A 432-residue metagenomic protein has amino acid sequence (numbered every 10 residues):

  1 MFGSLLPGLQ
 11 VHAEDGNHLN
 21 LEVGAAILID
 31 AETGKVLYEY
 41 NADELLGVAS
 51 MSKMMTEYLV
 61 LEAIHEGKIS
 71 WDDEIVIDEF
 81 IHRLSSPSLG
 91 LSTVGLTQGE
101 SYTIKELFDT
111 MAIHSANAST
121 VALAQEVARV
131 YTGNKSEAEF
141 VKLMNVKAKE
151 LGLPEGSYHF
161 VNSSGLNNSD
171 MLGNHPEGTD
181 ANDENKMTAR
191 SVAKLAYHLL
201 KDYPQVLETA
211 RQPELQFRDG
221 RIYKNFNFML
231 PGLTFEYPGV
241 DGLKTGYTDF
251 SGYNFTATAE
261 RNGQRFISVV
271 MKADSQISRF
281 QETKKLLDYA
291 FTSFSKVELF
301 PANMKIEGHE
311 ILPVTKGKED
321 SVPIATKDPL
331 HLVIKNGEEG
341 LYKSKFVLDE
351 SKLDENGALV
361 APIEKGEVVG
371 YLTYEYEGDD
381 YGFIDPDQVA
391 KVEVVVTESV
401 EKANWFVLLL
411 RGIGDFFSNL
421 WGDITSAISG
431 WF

Functional and structural regions predicted by a protein language model:
M1-A13, I413, F417, I424: Sec-dependent N-terminal signal peptides of Gram-positive bacterial secreted proteins and lipoproteins
F2-G3, A63, A118, L199 (+2 more regions): Generic hydrophobic alpha-helical segments
G8-R190, L200: Active-site-adjacent loops and short helices of periplasmic peptidoglycan-processing enzymes
G173, E177-F432: Domain-terminus/edge residues, biased toward the C-terminal soluble/receptor-binding domains of extracytoplasmic
